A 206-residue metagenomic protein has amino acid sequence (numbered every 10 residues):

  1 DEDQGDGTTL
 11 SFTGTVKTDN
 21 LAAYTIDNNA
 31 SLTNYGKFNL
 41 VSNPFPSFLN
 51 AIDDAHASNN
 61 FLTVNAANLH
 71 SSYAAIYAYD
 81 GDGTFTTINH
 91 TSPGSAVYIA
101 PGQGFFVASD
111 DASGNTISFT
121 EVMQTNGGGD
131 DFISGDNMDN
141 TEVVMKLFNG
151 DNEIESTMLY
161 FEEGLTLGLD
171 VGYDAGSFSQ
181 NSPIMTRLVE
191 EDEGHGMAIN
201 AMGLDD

Functional and structural regions predicted by a protein language model:
E2-D206: Compositionally biased Ser/Thr/Gly- and acidic/asparagine-rich, proline-interspersed low-complexity stretches
